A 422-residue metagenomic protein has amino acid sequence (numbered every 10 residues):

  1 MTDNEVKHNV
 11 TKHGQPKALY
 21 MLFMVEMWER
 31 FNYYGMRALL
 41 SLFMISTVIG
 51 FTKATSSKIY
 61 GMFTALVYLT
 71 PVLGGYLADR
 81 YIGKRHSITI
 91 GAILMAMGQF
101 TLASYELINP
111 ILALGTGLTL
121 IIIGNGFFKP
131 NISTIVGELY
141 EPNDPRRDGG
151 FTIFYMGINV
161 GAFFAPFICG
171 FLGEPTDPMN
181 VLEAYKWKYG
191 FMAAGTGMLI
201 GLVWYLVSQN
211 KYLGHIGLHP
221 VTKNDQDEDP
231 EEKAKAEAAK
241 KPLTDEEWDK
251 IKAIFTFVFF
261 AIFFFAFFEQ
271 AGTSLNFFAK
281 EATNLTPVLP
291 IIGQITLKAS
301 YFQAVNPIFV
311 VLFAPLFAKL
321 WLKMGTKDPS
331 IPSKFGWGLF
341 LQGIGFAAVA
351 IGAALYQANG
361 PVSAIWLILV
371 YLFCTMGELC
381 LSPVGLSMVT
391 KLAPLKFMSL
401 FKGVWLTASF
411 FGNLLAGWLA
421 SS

Functional and structural regions predicted by a protein language model:
M1-M21, E141-P145, C169-Q294, F317 (+1 more regions): Intracellular loop-helix junctions on the cytosolic face of multi-pass helical membrane proteins
M27, G98, P110-N131, A358-C380: Hydrophobic core of transmembrane alpha-helices in multi-pass small-molecule transporters, especially MFS/SLC-type
A38, V72-L73, V160-T176, A350-I351 (+1 more regions): A gly/Pro-rich, aromatic-decorated transmembrane alpha-helix motif that marks the paired, flexible gating helices
A38-S57, A271-A299: Short amphipathic helix-loop junctions that connect adjacent transmembrane helices in Major Facilitator Superfamily/SLC
G61-D79, F163-A165, A304-F317, T407 (+1 more regions): Central cavity-lining transmembrane alpha-helices of secondary-active solute carriers, predominantly the Major
L69, V207, V288-K327, G338-F346: Transmembrane alpha-helices of Major Facilitator/SLC transporters
R80-I93, L322-F340: Cytoplasmic membrane-interface "Motif A"-like loop-to-helix N-cap segments of 12-TM Major Facilitator Superfamily
I90-P110, W337-N359: C-terminal ends and interior cores of transmembrane alpha-helices in multi-pass membrane transporters/permeases
